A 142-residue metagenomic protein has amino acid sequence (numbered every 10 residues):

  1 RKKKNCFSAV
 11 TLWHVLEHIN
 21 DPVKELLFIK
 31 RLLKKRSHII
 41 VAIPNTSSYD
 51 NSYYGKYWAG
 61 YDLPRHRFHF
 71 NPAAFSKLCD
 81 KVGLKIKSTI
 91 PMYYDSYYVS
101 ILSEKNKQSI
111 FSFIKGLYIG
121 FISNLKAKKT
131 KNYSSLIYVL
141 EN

Functional and structural regions predicted by a protein language model:
R1-K2, K56-W58, A127-K128: Short, flexible, glycine/charge-rich loop motifs used to bind or transfer phosphoryl groups or to couple energy/partner
R1-Y54, H69-L84, S135-N142: Conserved SAM-binding loop
Y54-L63, L102-S109: Short glycine/proline- and charge-enriched loop/turn segments that cap or connect secondary-structure elements
Y57, L84, M92-Y93: Active/binding-pocket-proximal capping segment
H66: Conserved glycine-rich, hydrophobic/aromatic-active-site segments that form phosphate/pyrophosphate or metal-binding
S88-N142: A C-terminal cap/extension of S-adenosyl-L-methionine-dependent methyltransferases that defines the acceptor-substrate
